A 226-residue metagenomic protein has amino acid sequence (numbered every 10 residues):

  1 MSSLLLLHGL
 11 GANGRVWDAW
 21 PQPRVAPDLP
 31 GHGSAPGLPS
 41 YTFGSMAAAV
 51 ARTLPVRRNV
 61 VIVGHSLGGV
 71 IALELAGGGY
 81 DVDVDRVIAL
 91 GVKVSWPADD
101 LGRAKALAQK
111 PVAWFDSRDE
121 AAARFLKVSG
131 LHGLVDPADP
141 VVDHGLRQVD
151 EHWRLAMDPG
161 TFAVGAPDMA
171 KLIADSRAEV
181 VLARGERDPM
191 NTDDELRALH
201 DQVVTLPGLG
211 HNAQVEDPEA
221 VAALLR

Functional and structural regions predicted by a protein language model:
M1-P36: Conserved HGGG/HGGXW glycine-rich cap/lid loop of the alpha/beta-hydrolase fold
L5-G9, H65, R184: The conserved beta1-alpha1 loop
V25-V63, G77, A223: Active-site loop/oxyanion-hole signature of alpha/beta-hydrolase fold enzymes
G64-G68, A72: Gly/Ala-rich beta-loop-alpha elbow adjacent to hydrolase catalytic centers
G77, V84-R118: Flexible "cap/lid" loop of the alpha/beta hydrolase fold
D116-M169: Conserved alpha/beta-hydrolase catalytic His-Asp/Glu region
Q148-L199, T205: Conserved serine/cysteine hydrolase catalytic core
L209-P218, A222: Catalytic histidine-centered segment of alpha/beta-hydrolase-like enzymes
